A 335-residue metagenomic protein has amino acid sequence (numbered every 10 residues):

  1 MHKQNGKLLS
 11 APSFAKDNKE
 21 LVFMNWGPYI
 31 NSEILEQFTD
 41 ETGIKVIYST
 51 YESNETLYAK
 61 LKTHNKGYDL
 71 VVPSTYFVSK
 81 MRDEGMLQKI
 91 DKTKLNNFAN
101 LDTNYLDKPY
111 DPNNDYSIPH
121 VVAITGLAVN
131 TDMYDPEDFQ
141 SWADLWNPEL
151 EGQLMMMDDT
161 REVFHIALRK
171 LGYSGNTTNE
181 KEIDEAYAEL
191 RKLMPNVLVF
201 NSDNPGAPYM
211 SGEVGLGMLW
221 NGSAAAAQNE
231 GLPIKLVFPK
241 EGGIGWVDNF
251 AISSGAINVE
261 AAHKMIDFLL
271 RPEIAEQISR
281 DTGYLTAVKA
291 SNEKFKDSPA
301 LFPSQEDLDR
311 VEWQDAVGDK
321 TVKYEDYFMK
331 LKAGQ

Functional and structural regions predicted by a protein language model:
G6-K80: Early extracytoplasmic/lumenal segment of secretory-pathway proteins
G67, V72-N196, N201-M210: Extracytoplasmic ligand-binding site segments that recognize negatively charged/polar headgroups
D69-V72, L198-V199, G215-W220, K235-L236: Paired acidic/hydrophobic, glycine-rich loop segments that form the ligand-binding mouth/hinge of periplasmic-binding
F77-K80, M210, L216-P233: A ligand-binding cleft/hinge motif common to bilobed small-molecule-binding domains
N100, D184-K192, Q228-S254, A290: Periplasmic-binding protein-like
G126-M133, R169-K170, V247-N258, Q277-I278: A bilobed periplasmic-binding-protein/Venus flytrap-type ligand-binding module shared by bacterial periplasmic
I244, S253-V311: Mature extracytoplasmic/periplasmic domains
F295-Q335: Extracellular/periplasmic bilobal clamshell ligand-binding domains
